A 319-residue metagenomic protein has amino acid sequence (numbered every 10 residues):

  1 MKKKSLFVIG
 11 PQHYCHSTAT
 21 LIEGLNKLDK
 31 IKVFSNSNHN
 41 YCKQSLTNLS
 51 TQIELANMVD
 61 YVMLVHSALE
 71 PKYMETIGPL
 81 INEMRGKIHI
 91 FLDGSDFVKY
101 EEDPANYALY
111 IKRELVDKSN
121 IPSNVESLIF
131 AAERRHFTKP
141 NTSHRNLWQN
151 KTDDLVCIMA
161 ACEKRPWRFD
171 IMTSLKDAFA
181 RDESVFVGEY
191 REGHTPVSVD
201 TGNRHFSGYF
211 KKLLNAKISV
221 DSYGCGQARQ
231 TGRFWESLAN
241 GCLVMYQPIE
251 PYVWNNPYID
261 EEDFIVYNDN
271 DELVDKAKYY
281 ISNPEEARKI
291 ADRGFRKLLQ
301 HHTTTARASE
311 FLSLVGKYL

Functional and structural regions predicted by a protein language model:
K2-W235, A239, L243-P257, T305 (+2 more regions): Nucleotide-sugar donor-binding catalytic core of glycosyltransferases
G10, S222, Y279-Y280, R296: Residue-level detector of alpha-helix boundaries and kinks
D260-E262: Glycine-centered loop/turn motifs
F264-N270, Y280-P284: Conserved acidic donor-binding segment of nucleotide-sugar-dependent glycosyltransferases
L273: Catalytic phosphate/metal-binding cores of nucleic-acid and nucleotide-processing enzymes, i.e., regions that mediate
K276: Short amphipathic alpha-helices within nucleic acid-binding modules
I281-V315: A charged, aromatic-enriched C-terminal amphipathic alpha-helix characteristic of glycosyltransferases across folds
